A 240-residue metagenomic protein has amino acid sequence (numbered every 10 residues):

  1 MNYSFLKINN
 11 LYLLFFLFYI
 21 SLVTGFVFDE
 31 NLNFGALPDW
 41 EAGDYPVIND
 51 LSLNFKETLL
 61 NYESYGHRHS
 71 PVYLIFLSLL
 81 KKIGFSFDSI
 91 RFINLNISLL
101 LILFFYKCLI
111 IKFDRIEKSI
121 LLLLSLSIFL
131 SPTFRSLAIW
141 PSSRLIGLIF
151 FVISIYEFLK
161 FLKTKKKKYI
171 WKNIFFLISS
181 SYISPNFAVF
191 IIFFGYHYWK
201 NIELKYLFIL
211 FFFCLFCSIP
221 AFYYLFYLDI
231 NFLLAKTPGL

Functional and structural regions predicted by a protein language model:
N2-F5, K160-K163, V189-L215: Perimembrane helix-loop-helix junctions
E30-A42, N54-L74, F87-D88: Membrane-proximal lumenal/periplasmic loop motifs of glycosylation machinery
H67, P71-I75, I83-L100, L137: Loop-to-helix entry region of an early transmembrane alpha helix in multi-pass inner-membrane enzymes
S89-D114, I153: Transmembrane-helix motifs of polytopic, lipid-linked glycan transferases
F105-L130, L148-I149: Transmembrane-helix signature of polytopic, membrane-embedded enzymes that assemble or transfer cell-envelope glycans
S125, Y169-S184, I191-F194, L215-F216: Membrane-interface alpha helices of multi-pass inner-membrane proteins
S136-I146: Short acidic/glycine- and proline-prone juxtamembrane loop motifs at membrane-interface regions of multi-pass membrane
Y206-L240: Membrane-lumen/periplasm interface segments of specific transmembrane helices in polyprenyl phosphate-linked
